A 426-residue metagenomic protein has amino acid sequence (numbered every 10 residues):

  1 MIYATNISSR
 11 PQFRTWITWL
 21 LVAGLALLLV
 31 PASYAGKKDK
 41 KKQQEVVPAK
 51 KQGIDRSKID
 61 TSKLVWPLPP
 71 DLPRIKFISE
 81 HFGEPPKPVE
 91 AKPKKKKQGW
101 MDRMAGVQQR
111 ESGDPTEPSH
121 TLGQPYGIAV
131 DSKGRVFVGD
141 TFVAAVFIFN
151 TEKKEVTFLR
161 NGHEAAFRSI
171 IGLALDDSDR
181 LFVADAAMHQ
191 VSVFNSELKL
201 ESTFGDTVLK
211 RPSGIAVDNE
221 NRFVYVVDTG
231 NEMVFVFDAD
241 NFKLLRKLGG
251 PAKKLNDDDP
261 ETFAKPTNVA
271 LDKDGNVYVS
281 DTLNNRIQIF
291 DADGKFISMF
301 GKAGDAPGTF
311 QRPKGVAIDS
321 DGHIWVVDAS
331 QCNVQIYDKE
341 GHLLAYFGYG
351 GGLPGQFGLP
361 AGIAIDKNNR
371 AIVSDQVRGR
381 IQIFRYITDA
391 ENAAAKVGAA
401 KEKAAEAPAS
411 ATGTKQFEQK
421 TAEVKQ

Functional and structural regions predicted by a protein language model:
M1-R14: N-terminal secretory signal peptides that target proteins for export/translocation
T18-L28: Bacterial N-terminal signal peptides
V30-A35: Sec/Tat signal peptide C-region and signal peptidase I cleavage site
G36-Q426: Eukaryotic scaffold repeat domains enriched in small/polar residues
